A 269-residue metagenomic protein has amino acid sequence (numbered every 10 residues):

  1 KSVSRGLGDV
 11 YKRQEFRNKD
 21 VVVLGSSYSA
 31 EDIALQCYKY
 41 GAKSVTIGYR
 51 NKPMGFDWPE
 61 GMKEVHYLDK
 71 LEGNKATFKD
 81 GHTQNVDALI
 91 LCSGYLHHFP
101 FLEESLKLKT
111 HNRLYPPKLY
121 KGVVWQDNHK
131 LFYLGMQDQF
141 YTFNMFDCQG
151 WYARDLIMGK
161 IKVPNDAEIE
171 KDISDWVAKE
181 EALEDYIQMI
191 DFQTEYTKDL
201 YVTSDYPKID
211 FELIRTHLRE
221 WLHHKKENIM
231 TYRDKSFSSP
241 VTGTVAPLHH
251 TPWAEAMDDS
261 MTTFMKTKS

Functional and structural regions predicted by a protein language model:
K1-L7, Y11: Single conserved hydrophobic/aromatic residue that forms the stacking wall/gate of nucleotide- or nucleobase-binding
R5, E64, L131-Y133: Conserved beta-strand scaffold positions in the cores of enzyme catalytic domains, especially in NTP/NDP-utilizing
D9-I47, F101, G122-K160: Rossmann-like dinucleotide/flavin-binding elements
E31, L35-L114, R154-R215: A Rossmann-like FAD-binding core segment of flavoenzymes
R113-K121: Basic, alpha-helical interaction scaffolds
K130-S269: C-terminal, flexible cofactor-proximal segment of oxidoreductases
